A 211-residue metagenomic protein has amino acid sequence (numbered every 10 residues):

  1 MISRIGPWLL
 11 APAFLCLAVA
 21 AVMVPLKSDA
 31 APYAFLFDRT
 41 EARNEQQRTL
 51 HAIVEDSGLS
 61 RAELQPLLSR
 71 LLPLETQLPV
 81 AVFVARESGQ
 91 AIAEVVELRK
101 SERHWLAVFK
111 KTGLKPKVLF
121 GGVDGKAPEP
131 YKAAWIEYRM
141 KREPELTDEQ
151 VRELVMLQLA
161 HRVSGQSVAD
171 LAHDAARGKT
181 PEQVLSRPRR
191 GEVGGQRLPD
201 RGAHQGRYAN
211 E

Functional and structural regions predicted by a protein language model:
M1-I5: N-terminal secretory signal peptides that target proteins for export/translocation
L10-A21: Bacterial N-terminal signal peptides
M23-E211: General marker for long, soluble alpha-helical cores
